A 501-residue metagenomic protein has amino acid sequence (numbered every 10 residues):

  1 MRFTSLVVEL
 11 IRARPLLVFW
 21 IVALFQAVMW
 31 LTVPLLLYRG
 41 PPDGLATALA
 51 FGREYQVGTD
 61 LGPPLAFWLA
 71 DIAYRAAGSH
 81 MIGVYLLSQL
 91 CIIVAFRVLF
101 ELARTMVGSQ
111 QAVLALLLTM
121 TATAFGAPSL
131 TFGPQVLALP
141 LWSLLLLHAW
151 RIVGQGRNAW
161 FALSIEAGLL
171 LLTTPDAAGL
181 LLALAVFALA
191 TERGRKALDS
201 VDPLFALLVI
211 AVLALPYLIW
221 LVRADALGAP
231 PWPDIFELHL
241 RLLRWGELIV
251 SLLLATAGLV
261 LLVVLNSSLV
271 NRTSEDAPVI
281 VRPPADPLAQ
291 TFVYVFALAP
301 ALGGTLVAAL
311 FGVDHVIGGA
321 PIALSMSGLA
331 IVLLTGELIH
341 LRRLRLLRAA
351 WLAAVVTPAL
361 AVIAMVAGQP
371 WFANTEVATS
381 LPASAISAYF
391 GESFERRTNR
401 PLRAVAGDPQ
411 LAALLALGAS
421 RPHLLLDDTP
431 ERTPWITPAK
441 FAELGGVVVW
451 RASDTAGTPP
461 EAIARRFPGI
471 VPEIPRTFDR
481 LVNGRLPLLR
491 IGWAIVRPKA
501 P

Functional and structural regions predicted by a protein language model:
F25-Q26, A115-T123, A167, L171 (+1 more regions): Short helix- or helix-capping micro-motifs that position conserved polar/aromatic residues at function-defining sites
Y55, T291-L298, F311-L346, L352: Hydrophobic/aromatic-rich transmembrane helices and adjacent perimembrane loops
L86-M106, L144: Transmembrane-helix motifs of polytopic, lipid-linked glycan transferases
L99-T121, L139-P140: Transmembrane-helix signature of polytopic, membrane-embedded enzymes that assemble or transfer cell-envelope glycans
R104-T105, S109, L145-A162, T335: Membrane-interface transmembrane helices that cradle and orient dolichyl/undecaprenyl
A127-L137: Short acidic/glycine- and proline-prone juxtamembrane loop motifs at membrane-interface regions of multi-pass membrane
L181-A289, P300, T305, L310: Transmembrane-lumen/periplasm boundary regions of multi-pass, lipid-linked membrane glycan transferases
V313-I317, I339-P401, D408-L425, R432 (+2 more regions): Membrane-proximal, lumen/periplasm-facing interface regions of secretory-pathway glyco- and lipid-modifying enzymes
